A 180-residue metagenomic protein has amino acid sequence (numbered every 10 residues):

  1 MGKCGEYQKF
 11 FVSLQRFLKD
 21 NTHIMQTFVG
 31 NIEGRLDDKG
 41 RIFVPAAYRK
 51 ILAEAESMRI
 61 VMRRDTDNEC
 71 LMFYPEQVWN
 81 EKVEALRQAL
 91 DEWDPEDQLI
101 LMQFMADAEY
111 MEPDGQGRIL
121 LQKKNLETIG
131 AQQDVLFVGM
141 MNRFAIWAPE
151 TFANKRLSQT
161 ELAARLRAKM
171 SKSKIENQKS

Functional and structural regions predicted by a protein language model:
M1-E33, D38-R41, Y48-Q116, K124-S180: Flexible "stalk/tail and boundary" regions
